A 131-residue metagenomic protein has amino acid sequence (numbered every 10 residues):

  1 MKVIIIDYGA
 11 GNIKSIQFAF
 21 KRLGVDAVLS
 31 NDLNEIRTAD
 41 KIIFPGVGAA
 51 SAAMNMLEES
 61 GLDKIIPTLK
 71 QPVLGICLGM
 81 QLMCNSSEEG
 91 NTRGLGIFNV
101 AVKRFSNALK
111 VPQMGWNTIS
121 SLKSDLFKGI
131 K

Functional and structural regions predicted by a protein language model:
M1-I4: Extreme N-terminal starter segment of soluble prokaryotic enzymes
G11: Conserved Rossmann-like nucleotide-cofactor binding loop
I16: Divalent-cation-assisted or electrostatically stabilized phosphate/pyrophosphate-binding catalytic cores
A27-T38: Short acidic low-complexity segments
G48-N117: Cysteine-nucleophile active-site neighborhood
W116-K131: Active-site oxyanion/phosphate-handling segment shared across diverse enzymes
